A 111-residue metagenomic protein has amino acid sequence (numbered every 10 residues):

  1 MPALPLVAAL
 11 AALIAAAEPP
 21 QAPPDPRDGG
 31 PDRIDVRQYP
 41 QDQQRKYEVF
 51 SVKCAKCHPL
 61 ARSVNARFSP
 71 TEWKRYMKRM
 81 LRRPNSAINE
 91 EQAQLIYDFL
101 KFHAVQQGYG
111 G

Functional and structural regions predicted by a protein language model:
M1-E18: Sec-dependent N-terminal signal peptides
L4, A11, P31-R33, C57: Low-complexity, intrinsically disordered short peptide segments enriched in small/polar/basic residues
P5-A8, Q43, A87: A generic alpha-helix propensity feature with a strong bias for hydrophobic helices
P19-V49: Electrostatic cytochrome c docking/interface patches
Y39, K46-Y47, K56-P84: Gly/Gly-Pro-rich "capping" loops immediately C-terminal to redox-active cysteine motifs in periplasmic/lumenal
S51-A61, I96, L100: The canonical Cys-X-X-Cys-His
S86-G111: C-terminal capping alpha-helices of c-type cytochrome domains
